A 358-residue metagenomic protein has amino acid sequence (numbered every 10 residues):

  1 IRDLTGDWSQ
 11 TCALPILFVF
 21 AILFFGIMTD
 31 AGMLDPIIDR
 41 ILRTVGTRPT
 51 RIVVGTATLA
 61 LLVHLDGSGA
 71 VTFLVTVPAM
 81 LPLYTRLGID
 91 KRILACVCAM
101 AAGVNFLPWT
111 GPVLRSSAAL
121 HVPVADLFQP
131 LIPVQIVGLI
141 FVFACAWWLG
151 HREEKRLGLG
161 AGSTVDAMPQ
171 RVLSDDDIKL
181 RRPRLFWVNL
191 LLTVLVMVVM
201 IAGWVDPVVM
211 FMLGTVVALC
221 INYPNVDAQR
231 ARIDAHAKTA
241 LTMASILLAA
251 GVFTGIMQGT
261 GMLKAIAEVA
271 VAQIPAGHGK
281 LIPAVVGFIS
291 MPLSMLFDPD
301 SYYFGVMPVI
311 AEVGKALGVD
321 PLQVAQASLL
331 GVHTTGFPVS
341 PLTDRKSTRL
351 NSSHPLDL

Functional and structural regions predicted by a protein language model:
I1-C12, L350-L358: Single conserved hydrophobic/aromatic residue that forms the stacking wall/gate of nucleotide- or nucleobase-binding
R2, Q129, P133-R232, S352: Long, contiguous bundles of hydrophobic transmembrane helices that form the permeation core of multi-pass
S9-D35, V53, L61, V208-V209 (+2 more regions): Core transmembrane alpha-helical segments of multi-pass membrane transporters/permeases
L17-F20, T44-A79, Q273-L329, H333: Hydrophobic alpha-helical transmembrane segments of multi-pass integral membrane proteins, predominantly secondary
D30-M33, R43-T47, Y84-R92, S117-L127 (+4 more regions): Juxtamembrane helix-boundary/capping and inter-helix hinge elements in multi-pass membrane proteins
P36-G46, P78-R86, A218, A231-T239 (+2 more regions): Short amphipathic alpha-helical coupling elements at transmembrane boundaries
V53-V54, A102, F106-G111, A167-Q170 (+2 more regions): Small-residue-rich segments of transmembrane alpha-helices in multi-pass membrane proteins, especially helix faces
A60-V75, I89-W147, S290-G305, L322-S352: Alpha-helical transmembrane segments and, especially, the helix-loop junctions at the ends of these helices
